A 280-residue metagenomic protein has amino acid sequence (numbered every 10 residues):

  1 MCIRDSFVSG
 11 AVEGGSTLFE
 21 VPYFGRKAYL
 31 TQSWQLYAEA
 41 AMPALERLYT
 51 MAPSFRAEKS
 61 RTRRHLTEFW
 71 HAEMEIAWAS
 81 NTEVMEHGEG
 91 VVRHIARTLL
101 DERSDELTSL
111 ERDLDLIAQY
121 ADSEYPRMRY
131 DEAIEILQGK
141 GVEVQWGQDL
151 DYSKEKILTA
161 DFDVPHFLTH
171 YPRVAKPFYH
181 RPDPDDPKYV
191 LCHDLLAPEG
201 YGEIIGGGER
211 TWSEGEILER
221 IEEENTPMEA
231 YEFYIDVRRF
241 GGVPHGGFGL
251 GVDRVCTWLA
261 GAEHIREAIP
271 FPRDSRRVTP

Functional and structural regions predicted by a protein language model:
M1-I3: Short, small-residue-biased leader/transition segments that mark boundaries at the very start of proteins
D5-S6, Y171: Short, well-ordered beta-to-alpha junction loops that form the rim of enzyme active sites and present histidine/acidic
F7-S9, I235: Conserved beta-strand edge residues that scaffold enzyme active sites
S9, G15-L18: Terminal domain-start leader segments
T17-R97, R112-D115, Q119-P280: A translation/RNA-centric and nucleic-acid-associated enzymatic feature enriched in Class II aminoacyl-tRNA synthetases
H94-T108: Flexible helix-coil linker/hinge segments at domain or subdomain boundaries
